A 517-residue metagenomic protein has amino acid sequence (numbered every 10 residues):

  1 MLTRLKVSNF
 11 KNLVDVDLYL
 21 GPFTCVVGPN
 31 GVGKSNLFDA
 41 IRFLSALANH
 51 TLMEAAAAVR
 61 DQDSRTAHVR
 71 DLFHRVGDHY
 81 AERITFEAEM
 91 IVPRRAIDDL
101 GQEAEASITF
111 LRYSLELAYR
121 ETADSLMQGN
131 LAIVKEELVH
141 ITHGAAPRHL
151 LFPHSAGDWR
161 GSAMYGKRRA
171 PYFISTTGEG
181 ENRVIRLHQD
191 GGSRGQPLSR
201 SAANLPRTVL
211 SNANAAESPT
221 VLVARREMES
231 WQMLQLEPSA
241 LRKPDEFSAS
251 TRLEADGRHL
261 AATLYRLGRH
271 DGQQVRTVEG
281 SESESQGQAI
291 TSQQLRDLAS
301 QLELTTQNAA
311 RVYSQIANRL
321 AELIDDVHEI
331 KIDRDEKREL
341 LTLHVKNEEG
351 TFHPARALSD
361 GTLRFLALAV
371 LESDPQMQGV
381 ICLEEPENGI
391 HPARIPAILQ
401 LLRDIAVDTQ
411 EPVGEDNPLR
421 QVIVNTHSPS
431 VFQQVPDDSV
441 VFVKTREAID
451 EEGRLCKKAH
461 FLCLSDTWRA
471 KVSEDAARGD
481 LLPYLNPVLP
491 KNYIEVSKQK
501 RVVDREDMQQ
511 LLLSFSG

Functional and structural regions predicted by a protein language model:
M1-V14: N-terminal pre-Walker A segment at the start of P-loop NTPase domains
L5, G379-L383: Hydrophobic positions in the central parallel beta-sheet of the AAA+
D15-G21, S373-Q376, E415: Phosphate-binding P-loop
P22-D63, L363-L371, L401, N425-P429: Phosphate-binding glycine-rich loops of NTP-binding sites
P29, I290-Q293, R311-S373, L383-I395: Conserved ABC ATPase signature
D39-F110, E116-T122: Conserved P-loop NTP-binding catalytic core
I97-S300, L304-T305: Electropositive, glycine-dotted interaction segments that contact anionic polymers or phosphate-rich ligands
H353, P396-G517: C-terminal lobe/lid and adjacent interdomain/linker elements of RecA-like ASCE P-loop ATPase modules
